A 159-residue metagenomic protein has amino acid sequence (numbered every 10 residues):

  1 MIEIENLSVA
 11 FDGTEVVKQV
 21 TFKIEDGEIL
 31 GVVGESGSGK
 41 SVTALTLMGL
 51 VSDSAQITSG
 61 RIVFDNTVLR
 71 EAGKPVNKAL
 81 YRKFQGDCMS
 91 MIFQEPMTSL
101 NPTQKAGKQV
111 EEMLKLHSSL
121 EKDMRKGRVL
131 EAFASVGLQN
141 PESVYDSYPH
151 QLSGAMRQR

Functional and structural regions predicted by a protein language model:
M1-R159: ABC transporter nucleotide-binding domains
